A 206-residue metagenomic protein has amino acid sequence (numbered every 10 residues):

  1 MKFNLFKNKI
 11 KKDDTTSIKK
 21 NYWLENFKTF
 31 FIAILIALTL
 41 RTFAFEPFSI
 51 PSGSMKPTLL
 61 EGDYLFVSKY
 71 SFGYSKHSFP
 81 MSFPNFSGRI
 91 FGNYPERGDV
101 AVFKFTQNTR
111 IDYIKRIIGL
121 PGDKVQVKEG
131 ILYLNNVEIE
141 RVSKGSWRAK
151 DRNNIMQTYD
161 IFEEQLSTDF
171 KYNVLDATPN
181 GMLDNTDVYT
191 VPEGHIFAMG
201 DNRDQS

Functional and structural regions predicted by a protein language model:
K2-L24, F43, F48, S54-S206: Soluble "head" domains of membrane/secretory-pathway proteins
K28-F45: Hydrophobic membrane-insertion alpha-helices, especially the h-region of bacterial N-terminal signal peptides
